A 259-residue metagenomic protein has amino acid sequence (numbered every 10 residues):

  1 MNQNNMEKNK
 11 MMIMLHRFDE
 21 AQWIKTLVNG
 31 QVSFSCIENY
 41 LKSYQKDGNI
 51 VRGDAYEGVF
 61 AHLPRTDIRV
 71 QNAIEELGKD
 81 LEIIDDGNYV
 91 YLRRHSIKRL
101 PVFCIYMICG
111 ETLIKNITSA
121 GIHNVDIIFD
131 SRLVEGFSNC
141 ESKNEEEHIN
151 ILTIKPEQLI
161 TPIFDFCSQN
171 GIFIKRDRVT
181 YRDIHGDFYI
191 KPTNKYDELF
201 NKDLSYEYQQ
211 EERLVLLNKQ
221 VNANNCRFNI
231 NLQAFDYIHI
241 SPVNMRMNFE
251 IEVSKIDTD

Functional and structural regions predicted by a protein language model:
M1-D259: NAD-dependent ADP-ribosyltransferases
